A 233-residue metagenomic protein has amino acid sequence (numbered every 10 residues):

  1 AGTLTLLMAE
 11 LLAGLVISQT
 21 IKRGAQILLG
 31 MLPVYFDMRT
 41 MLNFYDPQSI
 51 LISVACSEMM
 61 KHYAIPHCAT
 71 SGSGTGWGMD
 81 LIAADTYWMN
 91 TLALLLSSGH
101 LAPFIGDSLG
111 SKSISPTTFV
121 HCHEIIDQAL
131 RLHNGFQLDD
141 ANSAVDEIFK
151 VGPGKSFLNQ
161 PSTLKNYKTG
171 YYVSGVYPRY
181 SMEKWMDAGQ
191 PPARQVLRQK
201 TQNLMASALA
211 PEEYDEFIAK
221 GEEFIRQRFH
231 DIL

Functional and structural regions predicted by a protein language model:
A1-L96, H100: Helix-rich catalytic cores of soluble enzyme domains
T3-L4, V16, Y35, S108 (+3 more regions): Residue-level preference for alpha-helix termini and adjacent loops
L12, H67-G72, W88, A93 (+4 more regions): Long, contiguous hydrophobic alpha-helical segments, chiefly transmembrane helices and signal peptides
M31-M38, T70-M79, S108-S113, A144-P153 (+1 more regions): A glycine-rich phosphate-binding loop feature that marks nucleotide/adenosyl-phosphate handling sites
P33-F36, H67-S71, A102-K112, G175-M182 (+1 more regions): Short acidic (Asp/Glu) and glycine-rich catalytic loops that position anionic groups and cofactors
M79-T91, L96, S111-Q137: Metal-ion/cofactor- or nucleotide/acyl-coenzyme-handling active-site neighborhoods
T117-L233: Catalytic-core signal marking the mid-to-C-terminal active-site face
